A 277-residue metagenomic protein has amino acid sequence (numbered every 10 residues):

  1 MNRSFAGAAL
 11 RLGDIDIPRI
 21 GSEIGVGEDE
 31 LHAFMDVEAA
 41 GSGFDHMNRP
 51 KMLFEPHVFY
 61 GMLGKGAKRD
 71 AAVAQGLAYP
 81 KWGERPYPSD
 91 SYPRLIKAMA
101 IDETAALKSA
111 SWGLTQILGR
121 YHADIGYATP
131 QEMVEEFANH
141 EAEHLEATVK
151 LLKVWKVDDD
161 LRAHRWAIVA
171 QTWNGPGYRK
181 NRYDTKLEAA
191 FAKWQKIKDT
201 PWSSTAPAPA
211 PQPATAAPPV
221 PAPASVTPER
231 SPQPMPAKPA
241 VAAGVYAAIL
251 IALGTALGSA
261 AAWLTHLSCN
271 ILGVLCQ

Functional and structural regions predicted by a protein language model:
M1-L12, N181, K193-Q277: Extracellular cell-wall/glycan-interacting regions and their flexible linkers
M1-W202: Catalytic glycan-binding domains that act on GlcNAc-containing polysaccharides
